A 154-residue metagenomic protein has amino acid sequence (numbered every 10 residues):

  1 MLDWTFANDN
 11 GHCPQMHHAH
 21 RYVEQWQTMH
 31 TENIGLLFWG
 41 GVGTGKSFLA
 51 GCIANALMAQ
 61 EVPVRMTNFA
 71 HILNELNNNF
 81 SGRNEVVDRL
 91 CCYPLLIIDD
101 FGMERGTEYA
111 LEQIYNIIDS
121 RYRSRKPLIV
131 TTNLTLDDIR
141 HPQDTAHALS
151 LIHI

Functional and structural regions predicted by a protein language model:
N10-G35: Pre-Walker A (pre-P-loop) alpha-helix and adjacent loop at the N terminus of AAA/AAA+ ATPase modules, a conserved
N33-L49: Walker A/P-loop nucleotide-binding motif
N55-R65: Post-Walker A helix-loop "phosphate-sensing" segment adjacent to the P-loop in P-loop NTPases
P63-C92: Short glycine-rich substrate-engagement loop in P-loop NTPases that contacts/grips substrate
A70-L73, G102-M103, L134-D138: Conserved nucleotide-binding/hydrolysis micro-motifs of P-loop NTPases
R83-R123: Conserved nucleotide-sensing/catalytic segment adjacent to the nucleotide-binding pocket in NTP-handling enzymes
P127-N133: Structural recognition of the conserved hydrophobic beta-strand(s) that form the central parallel beta-sheet of P-loop
I152-I154: Conserved small/polar residues in nucleotide/adenosyl-binding loops
